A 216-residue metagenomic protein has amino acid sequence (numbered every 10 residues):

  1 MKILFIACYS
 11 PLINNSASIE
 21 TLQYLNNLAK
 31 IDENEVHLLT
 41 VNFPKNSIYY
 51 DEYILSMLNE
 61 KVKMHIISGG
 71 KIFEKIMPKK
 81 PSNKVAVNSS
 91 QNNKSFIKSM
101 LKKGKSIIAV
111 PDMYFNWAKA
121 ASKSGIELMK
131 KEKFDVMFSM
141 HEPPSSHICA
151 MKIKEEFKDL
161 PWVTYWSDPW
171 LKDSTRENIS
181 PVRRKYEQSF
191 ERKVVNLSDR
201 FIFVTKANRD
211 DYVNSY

Functional and structural regions predicted by a protein language model:
M1-I72, R200, K206-R209: N-terminal subdomain of nucleotide-sugar transferases
K2-I3, V136, M151-D173: Active-site proximal beta-strand in glycosyltransferases
V41-K119: A conserved catalytic-core segment of Leloir-type glycosyltransferases
A109, A121, G125-S146, L160-V163: Short N-terminal targeting/anchoring amphipathic segment
S139, F203-V204: Short beta-strand scaffold positions
S145-I148, K152, V182-F201: Membrane-proximal helix-turn-helix segments that form the acceptor-binding/catalytic region of lipid-linked
P161-V163, L171-K193: Nucleotide-sugar donor phosphate/pyrophosphate-binding loop at the beta->alpha transition of glycosyltransferases
N196-L197, I202, R209-Y216: Helix-loop-beta element that forms the nucleotide-linked donor phosphate-binding surface in glycosyltransferases
